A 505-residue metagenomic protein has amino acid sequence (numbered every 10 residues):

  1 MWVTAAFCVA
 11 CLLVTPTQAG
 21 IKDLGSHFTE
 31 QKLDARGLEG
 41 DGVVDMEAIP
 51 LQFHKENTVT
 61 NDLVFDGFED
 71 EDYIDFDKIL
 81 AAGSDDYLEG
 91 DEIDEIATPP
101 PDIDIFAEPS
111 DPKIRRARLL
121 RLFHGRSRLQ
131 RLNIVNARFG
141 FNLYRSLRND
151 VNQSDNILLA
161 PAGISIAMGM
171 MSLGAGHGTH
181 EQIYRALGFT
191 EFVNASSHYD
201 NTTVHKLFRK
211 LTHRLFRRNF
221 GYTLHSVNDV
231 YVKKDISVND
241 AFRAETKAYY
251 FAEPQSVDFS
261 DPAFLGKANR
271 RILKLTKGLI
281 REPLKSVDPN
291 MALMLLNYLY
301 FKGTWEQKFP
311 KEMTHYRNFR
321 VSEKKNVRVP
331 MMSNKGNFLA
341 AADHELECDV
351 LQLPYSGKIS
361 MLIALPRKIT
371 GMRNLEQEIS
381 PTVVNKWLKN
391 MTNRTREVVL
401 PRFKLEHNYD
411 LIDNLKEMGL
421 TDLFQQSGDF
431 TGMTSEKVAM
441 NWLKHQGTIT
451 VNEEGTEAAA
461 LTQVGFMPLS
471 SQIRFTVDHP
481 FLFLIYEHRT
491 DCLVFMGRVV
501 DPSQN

Functional and structural regions predicted by a protein language model:
W2-D155, E253-N505: Mature hydrolase/peptidase catalytic cores and their serpin-fold inhibitory cores, especially in secreted
I103-L119, G176-R185, T202, V238-A248 (+1 more regions): Short, compositionally biased low-complexity segments
L158-P161, K210, R218: Extracellular glycan-recognition/adhesion modules and their associated mucin-like linkers
P161-G174, D229, N290-W305: Hydrophobic mid-domain F-helix/FG-region of cytochrome P450s
M171-T212, F319-E323: Active-site-surrounding "flap" and adjacent substrate/cofactor-binding loops of secreted or lumenal enzymes, prototyped
L173-H180, F192-S196, R217, I236-A241 (+1 more regions): Secretory-pathway/luminal and periplasmic proteins that interact with or process carbohydrate-rich
F220-A263: Active-site-adjacent helix/loop patches that line small-molecule binding or acyl-intermediate pockets
